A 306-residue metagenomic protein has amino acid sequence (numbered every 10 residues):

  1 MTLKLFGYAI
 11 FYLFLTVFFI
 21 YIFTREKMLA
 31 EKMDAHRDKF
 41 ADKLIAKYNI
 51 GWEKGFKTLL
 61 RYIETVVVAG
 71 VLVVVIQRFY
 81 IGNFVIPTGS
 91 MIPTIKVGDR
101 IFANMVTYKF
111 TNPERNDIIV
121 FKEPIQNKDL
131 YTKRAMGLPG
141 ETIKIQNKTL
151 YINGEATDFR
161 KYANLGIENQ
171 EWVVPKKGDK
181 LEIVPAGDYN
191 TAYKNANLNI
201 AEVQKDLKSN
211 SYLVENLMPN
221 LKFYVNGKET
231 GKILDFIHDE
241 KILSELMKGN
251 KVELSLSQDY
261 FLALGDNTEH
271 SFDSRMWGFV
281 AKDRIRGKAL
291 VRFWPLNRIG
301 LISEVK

Functional and structural regions predicted by a protein language model:
T2-L59, P93-K306: Soluble "head" domains of membrane/secretory-pathway proteins
Y21-R25, V73-V85: Membrane-interface motif at the C-terminal end of an N-terminal transmembrane signal
F40, I50-Y80: Internal/C-terminal transmembrane anchor helices
V85-P87, M91: Ser/Thr/Pro/Gly-rich low-complexity linker/stalk segments immediately outside membranes or between
